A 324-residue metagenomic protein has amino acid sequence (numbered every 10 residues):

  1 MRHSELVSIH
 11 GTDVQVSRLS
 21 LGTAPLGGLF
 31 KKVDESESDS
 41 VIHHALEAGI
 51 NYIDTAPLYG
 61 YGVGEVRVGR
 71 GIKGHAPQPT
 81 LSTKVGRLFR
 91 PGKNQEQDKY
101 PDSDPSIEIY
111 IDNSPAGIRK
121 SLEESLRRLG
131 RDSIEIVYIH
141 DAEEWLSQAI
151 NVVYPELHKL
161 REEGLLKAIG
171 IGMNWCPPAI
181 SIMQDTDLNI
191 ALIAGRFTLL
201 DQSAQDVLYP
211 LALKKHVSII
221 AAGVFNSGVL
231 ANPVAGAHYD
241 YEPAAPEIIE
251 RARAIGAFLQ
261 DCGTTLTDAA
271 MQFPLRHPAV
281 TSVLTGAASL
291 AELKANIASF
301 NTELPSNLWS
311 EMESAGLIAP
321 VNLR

Functional and structural regions predicted by a protein language model:
M1-T83, R87-P91: N-terminal binding-site loop/beta-alpha segment at the start of enzyme catalytic domains that lines or forms
H3, A142-R324: Beta/alpha (TIM)-barrel catalytic core signal, keyed to glycine-rich beta->alpha loops juxtaposed to Asp/Glu that bind
G11, G71-A76, R127-G130, I182-T186: Acidic (Asp/Glu)-rich catalytic clusters
Q15-L19, G49-N51, A76-P79, R131-E135 (+4 more regions): Short, well-ordered coil/turn segments that N-cap beta-strands
K32-A45, S114-R128, N174-S181: Short, acidic/polar
P91-D102, V234-A237: Short, flexible, mixed-charge acidic loops at enzyme active sites
P101-N113, A254-G256: Short glycine/proline- and acidic residue-enriched helix-loop micro-motifs that form flexible lids or anion-recognition
L126-W145: Active-site groove signature of glycoside hydrolases
